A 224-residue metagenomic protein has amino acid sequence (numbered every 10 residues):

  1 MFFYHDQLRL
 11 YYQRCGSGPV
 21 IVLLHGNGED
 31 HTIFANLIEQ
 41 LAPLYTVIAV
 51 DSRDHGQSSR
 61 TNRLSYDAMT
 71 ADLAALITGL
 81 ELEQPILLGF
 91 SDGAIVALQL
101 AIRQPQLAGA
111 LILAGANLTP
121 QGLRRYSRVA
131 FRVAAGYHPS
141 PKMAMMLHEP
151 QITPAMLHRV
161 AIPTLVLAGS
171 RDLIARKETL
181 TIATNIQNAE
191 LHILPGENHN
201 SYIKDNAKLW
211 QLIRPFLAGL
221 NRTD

Functional and structural regions predicted by a protein language model:
L8-Q57: Conserved HGGG/HGGXW glycine-rich cap/lid loop of the alpha/beta-hydrolase fold
E39, A49-I86: Active-site loop/oxyanion-hole signature of alpha/beta-hydrolase fold enzymes
G89-G93, A97: Gly/Ala-rich beta-loop-alpha elbow adjacent to hydrolase catalytic centers
I102, L111-Y137: Flexible "cap/lid" loop of the alpha/beta hydrolase fold
P141-M156: Active-site nucleophile elbow and catalytic-triad environment of alpha/beta-hydrolase enzymes
V160, V166-A168: Short beta-strand/loop motif that positions the catalytic acidic residue of the alpha/beta-hydrolase fold
L173-E178: Conserved alpha/beta-hydrolase "acid-adjacent" motif
E197-N206: Catalytic histidine-centered segment of alpha/beta-hydrolase-like enzymes
